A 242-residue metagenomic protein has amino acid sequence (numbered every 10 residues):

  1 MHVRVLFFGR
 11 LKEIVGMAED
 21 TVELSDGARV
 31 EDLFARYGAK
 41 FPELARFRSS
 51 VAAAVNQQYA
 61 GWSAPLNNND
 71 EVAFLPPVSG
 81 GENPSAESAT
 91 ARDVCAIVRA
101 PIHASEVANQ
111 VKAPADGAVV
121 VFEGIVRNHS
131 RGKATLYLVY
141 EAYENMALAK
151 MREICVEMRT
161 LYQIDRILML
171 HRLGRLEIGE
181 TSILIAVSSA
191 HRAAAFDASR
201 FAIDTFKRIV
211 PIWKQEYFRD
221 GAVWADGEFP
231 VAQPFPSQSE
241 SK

Functional and structural regions predicted by a protein language model:
M1-A89: Ubiquitin-like/PB1-type beta-grasp interaction modules and other compact soluble beta-rich domains
R4-L6, I14, E71-P77, N83-S182 (+3 more regions): N-terminal, polar/charged subdomain of small-to-medium soluble alpha/beta proteins
